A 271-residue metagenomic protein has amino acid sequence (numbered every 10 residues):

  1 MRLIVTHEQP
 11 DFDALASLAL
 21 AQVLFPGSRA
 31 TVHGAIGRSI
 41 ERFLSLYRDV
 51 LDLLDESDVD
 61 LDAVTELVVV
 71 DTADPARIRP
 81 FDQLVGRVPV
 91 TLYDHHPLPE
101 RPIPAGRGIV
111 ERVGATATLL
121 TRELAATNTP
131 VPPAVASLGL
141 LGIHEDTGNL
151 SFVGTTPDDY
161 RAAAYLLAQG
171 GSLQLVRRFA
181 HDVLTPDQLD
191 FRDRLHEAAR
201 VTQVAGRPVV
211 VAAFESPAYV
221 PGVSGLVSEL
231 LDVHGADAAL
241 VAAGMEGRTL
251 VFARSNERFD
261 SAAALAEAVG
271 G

Functional and structural regions predicted by a protein language model:
M1-E8, D13-D49, L61-T65, E145-G271: Hydrophobic helix-and-loop "lid/oligomerization" segment in the mid-to-C-terminal part of catalytic domains
A21-Q22, L84-R87, G108-I109, R161: Glycine-rich, phosphate-binding/catalytic loops in enzymes
S28-A30, V90, G139: Hydrophobic/aromatic residues located in beta-strands of well-ordered beta-sheets within soluble catalytic
S45-G106: Active-site cofactor/cluster-binding pocket
D55-D62, R122-L124, A268-V269: Short, basic, helix/turn surface patches
V59-L61, D82-V85, E100-P102, V131-P133 (+3 more regions): Solvent-exposed alpha-helices and their adjacent loops that cap or buttress functional pockets in soluble metabolic
Y93-L167: Short alpha-helices
